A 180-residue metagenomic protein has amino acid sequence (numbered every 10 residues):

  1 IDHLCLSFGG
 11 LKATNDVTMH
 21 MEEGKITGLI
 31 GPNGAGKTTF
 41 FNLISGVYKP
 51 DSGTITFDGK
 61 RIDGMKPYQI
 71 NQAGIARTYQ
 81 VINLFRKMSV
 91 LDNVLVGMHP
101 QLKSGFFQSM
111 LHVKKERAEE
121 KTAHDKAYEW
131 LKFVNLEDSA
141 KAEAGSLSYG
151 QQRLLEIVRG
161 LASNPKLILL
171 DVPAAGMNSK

Functional and structural regions predicted by a protein language model:
I1-K180: Glycine-rich phosphate-binding loops of nucleotide-dependent enzymes
